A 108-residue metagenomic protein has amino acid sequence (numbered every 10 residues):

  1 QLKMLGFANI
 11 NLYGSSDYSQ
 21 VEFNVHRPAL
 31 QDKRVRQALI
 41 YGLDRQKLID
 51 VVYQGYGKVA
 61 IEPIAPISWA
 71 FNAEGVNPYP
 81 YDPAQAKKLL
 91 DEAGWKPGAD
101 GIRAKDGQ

Functional and structural regions predicted by a protein language model:
Q1-Q54, K58, S68-Q108: Extracytoplasmic/periplasmic ligand-capture domains
